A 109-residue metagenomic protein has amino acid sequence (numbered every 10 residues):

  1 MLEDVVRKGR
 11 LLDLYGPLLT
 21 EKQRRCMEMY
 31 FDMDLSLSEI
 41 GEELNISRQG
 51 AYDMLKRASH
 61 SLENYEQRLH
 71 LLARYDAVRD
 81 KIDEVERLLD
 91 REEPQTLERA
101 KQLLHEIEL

Functional and structural regions predicted by a protein language model:
R10, R24-C26, E84: Pre-recognition alpha-helix immediately N-terminal to the DNA-recognition helix within helix-turn-helix or winged-helix
L11-L19: Short amphipathic alpha-helical boundary/capping segments
E21-D32: Short amphipathic alpha helix immediately N-terminal
I40-G41: Hydrophobic positions on the alpha-helical face of helix-turn-helix-like DNA-binding modules
I46-R48: Helix-turn-helix DNA-binding motif, specifically the short coil turn and the N-cap/start of the second
S59-E66: C-terminal flanking helix
D80-L109: Helix-turn-helix/homeodomain-like alpha-helical modules used for DNA recognition and transcription-factor dimerization
